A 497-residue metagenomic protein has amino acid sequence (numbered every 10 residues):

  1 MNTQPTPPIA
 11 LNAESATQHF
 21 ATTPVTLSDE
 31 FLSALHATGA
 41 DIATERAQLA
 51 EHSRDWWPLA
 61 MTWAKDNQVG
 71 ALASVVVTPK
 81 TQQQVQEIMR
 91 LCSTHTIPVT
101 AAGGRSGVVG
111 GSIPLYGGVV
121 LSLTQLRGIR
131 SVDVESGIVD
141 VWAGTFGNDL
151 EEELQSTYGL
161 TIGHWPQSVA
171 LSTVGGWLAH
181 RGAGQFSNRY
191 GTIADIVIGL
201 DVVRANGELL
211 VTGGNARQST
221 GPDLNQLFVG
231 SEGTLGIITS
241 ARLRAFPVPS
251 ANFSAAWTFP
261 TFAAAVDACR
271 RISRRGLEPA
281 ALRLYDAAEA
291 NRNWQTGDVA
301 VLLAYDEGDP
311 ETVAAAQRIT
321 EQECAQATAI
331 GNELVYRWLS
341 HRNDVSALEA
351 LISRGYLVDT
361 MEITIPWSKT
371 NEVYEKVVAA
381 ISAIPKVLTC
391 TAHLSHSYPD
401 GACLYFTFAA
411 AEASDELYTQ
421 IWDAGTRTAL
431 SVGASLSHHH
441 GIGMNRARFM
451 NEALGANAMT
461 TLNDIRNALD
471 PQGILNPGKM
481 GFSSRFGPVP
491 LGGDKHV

Functional and structural regions predicted by a protein language model:
M1-R90, G107-S136, A287-T296, L334-V358 (+3 more regions): N-terminal flexible segment immediately upstream of the FAD-binding catalytic core in FAD-dependent oxidoreductases
A40-I42, L430-I442, R466-N467, P471-L475: Alpha-helix capping/hinge segments and adjacent helical runs
A43-W63, P247, F253-A424, T428 (+1 more regions): C-terminal substrate-recognition/cap domain of FAD-linked oxidoreductases
S74-V76, I138, L357-I363, A409-E416 (+1 more regions): Glycine-rich tight-turn/loop motif centered on a GG-T
G128-R283, L475, F486-G487, L491-V497: FAD-binding subdomain of flavoenzyme oxidoreductases
R446-V497: Activity-critical C-terminal alpha-helical subdomain
